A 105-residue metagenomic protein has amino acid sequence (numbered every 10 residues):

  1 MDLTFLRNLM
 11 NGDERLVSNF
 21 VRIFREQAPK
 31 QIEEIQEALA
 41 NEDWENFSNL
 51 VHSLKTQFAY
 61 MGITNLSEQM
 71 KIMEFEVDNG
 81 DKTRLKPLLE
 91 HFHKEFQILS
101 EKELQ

Functional and structural regions predicted by a protein language model:
M1-Q105: Two-component system phosphorelay core
